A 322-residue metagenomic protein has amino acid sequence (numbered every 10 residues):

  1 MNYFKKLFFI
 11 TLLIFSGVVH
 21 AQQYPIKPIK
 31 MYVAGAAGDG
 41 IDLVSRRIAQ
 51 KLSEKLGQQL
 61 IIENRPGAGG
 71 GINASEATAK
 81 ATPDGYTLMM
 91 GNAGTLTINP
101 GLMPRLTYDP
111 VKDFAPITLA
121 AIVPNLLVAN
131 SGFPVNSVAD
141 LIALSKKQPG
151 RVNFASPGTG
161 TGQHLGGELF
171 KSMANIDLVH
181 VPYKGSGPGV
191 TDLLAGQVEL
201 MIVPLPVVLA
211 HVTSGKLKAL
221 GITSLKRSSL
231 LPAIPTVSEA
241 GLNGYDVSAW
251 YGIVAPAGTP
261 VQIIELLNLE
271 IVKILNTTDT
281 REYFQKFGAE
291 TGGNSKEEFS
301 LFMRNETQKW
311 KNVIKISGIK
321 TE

Functional and structural regions predicted by a protein language model:
M1-F8: Bacterial N-terminal signal peptides that target proteins for export
S16-V18: N-terminal signal peptide c-region/cleavage motif recognized by signal peptidases
A21-K112, R151, N175-I202, G293-N294 (+1 more regions): N-terminal (or domain-start) structured segment
I26-P28, M173-I176, V261-E322: An extracytoplasmic/periplasmic, membrane-proximal ligand-sensing/linker region
A77-Y86, G101-P188, V237, W250-Y283: Hinge/capping helix and adjacent helix->loop/strand transition within the periplasmic-binding protein
M89-T95, N99, S156, S186 (+4 more regions): Beta->alpha turn/N-cap motifs
L96-R105, H164, L169-M173, L200-I234 (+1 more regions): A ligand-binding cleft/hinge motif common to bilobed small-molecule-binding domains
I122, V208-N276, N305-Q308: C-terminal lobe and pocket-closing loops of periplasmic/extracytoplasmic Venus-flytrap solute-binding proteins
